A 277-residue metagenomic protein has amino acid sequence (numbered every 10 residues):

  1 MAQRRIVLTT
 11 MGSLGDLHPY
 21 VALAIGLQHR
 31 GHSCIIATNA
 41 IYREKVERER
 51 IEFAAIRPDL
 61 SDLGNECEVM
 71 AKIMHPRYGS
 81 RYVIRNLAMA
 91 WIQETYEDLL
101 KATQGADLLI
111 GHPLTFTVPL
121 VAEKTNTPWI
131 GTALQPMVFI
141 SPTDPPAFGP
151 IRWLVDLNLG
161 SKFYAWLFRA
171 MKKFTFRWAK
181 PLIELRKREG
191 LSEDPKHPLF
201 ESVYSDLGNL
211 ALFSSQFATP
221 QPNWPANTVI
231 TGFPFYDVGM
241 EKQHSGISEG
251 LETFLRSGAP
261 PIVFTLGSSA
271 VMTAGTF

Functional and structural regions predicted by a protein language model:
M1-A54: N-terminal subdomain of nucleotide-sugar transferases
R5, D107-L108, G208, P261: Structural motif
A37-N39, I56-D59, H112, I130-Q135 (+3 more regions): Generic beta-sheet signal
A37-R81, L154-F163: Conserved nucleotide-sugar phosphate-binding/catalytic loop shared by glycosyltransferases and other
E68-P119, L159-S205: Conserved nucleotide-sugar donor-binding subdomain of glycosyltransferases
A90-G160, S215-A218: Conserved nucleotide-sugar donor-interacting segment of glycosyltransferase catalytic cores, predominantly GT-B
P220-F277: Conserved catalytic-core segment of nucleotide-activated headgroup transferases in glycan assembly
